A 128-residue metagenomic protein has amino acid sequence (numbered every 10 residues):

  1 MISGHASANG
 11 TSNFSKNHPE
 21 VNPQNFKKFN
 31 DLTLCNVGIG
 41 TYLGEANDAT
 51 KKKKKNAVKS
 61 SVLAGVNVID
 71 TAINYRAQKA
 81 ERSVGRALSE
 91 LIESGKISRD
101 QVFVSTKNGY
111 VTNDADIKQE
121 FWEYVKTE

Functional and structural regions predicted by a protein language model:
M1-E123: N-terminal binding-site loop/beta-alpha segment at the start of enzyme catalytic domains that lines or forms
Y124-E128: Short, intrinsically disordered, charge-balanced linker/junction segments flanking boundaries in proteins
